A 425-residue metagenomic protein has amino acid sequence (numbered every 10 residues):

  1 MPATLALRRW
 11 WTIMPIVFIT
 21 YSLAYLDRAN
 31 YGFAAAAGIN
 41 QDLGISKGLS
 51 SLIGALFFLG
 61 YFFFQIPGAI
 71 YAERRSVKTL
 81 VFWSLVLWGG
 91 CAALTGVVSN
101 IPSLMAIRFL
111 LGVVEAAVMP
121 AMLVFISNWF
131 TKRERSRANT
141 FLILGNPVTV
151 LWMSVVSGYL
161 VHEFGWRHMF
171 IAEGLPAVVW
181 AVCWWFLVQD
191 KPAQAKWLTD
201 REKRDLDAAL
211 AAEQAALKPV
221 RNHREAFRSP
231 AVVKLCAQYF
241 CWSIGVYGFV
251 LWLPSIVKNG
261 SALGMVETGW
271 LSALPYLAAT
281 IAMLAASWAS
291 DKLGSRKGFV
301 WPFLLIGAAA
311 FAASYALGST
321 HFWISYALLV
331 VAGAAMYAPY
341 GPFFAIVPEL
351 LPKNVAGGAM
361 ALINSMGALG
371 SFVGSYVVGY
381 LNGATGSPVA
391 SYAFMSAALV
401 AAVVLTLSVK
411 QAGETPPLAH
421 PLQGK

Functional and structural regions predicted by a protein language model:
G32-F33, R228-S287, Y340, F344 (+1 more regions): Extracytoplasmic gate region of multi-pass secondary transporters
G44, S76, V97-S103, V114 (+5 more regions): Helix-breaking motifs and short loop linkers at transmembrane-helix boundaries and internal kinks in secondary membrane
F63-P102: Conserved MFS/SLC helix-loop-helix module at the cytosolic interface between two early adjacent transmembrane helices
F64-S76, M283-S295, N382: Helix-to-loop junctions at the C-terminal end of transmembrane segments in multipass secondary transporters
E73-L85, D291-L304: Cytoplasmic membrane-interface "Motif A"-like loop-to-helix N-cap segments of 12-TM Major Facilitator Superfamily
I107-G145: Cytoplasmic helix-loop-helix junction between adjacent transmembrane helices in 12-TM secondary transporters
L142-A195: Helix-loop-helix hairpin linking two adjacent transmembrane segments in secondary transporters
R296-I346: C-terminal transmembrane helical hairpin of 12-TM major facilitator-type secondary transporters
